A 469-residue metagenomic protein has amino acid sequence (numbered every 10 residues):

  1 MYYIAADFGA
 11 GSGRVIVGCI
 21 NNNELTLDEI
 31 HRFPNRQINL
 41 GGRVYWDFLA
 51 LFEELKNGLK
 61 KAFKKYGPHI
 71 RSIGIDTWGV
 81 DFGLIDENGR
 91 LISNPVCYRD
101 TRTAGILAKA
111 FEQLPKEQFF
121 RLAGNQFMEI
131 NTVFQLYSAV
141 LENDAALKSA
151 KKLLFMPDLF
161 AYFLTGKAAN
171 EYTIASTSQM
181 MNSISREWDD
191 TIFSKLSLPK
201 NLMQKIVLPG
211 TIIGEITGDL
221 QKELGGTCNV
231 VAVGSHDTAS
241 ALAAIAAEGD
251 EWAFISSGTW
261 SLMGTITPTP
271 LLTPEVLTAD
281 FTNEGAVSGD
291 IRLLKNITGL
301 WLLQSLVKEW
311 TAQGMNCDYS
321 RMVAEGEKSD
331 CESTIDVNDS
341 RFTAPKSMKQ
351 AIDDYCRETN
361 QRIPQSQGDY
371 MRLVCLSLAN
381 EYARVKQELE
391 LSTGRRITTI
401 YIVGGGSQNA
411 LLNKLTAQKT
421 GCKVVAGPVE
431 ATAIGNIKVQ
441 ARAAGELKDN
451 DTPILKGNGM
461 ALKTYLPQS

Functional and structural regions predicted by a protein language model:
M1-S93, R121, S149, Q221-V230 (+1 more regions): N-terminal glycine/serine-rich phosphate-binding loop of ATP-dependent small-molecule kinases, especially carbohydrate
I4-A5, V17-C19, F111-A123, F134-F155 (+8 more regions): Active-site core segments that coordinate phosphate-bearing ligands/cofactors across diverse enzyme families
G9-G11, H69, D76-W78, T132 (+4 more regions): Short, basic and Ser/Thr-rich N-terminal targeting/leader segments
L40, K64-C97, Q126-I130, A161-N182 (+1 more regions): Short beta-strand-loop/turn "lid" adjacent to the catalytic site in phosphate-handling enzymes
V44-F52, N125, E129, I206-G210 (+2 more regions): Short acidic-aromatic active-site loops that bind/stabilize oxyanions
H69-T77, K152, K205, S392-G404: Short glycine-rich phosphate-binding loop at a beta-alpha junction
D76-G79, P209-G210, S257-W260, T399-S407: Glycine-rich beta-strand-to-loop/alpha-helix junction loops that act as flexible
D100: Carbohydrate-associated surface elements
